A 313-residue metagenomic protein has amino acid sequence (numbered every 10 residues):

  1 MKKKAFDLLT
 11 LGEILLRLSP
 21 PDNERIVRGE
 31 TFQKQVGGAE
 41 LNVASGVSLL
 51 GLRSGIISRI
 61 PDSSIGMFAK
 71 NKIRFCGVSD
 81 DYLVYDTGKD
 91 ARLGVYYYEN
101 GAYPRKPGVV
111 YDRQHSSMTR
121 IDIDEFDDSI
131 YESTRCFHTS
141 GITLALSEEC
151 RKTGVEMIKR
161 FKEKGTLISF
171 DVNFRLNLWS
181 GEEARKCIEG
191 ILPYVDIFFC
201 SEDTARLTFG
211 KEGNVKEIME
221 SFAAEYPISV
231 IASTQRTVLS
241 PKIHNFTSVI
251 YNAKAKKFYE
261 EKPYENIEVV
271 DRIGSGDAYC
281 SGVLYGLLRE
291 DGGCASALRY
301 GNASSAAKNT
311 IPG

Functional and structural regions predicted by a protein language model:
M1-R25, T31: Positively charged, low-complexity intrinsically disordered leader regions
K2-L8, K159, E212-G313: Conserved phosphate-binding/catalytic region of the ribokinase-like
R25-S45: Short catalytic helix/loop segments, enriched in acidic residues and glycine and frequently bearing histidine
A39-L49, T153-R160: Histidine-anchored nucleotide/phosphate-binding helix
N42-S54, F75, G286-E290: Alpha-helix C-terminal capping segments
V47, S201, G276: Short, conserved phosphate/pyrophosphate- and ester-handling motifs at nucleotide-, phospho-/glycolipid
R53-G141: Conserved N-terminal subdomain of the carbohydrate kinase-like
C136, I142-H244: Conserved beta-alpha-beta core of the PfkB/ribokinase-like small-molecule kinase fold
